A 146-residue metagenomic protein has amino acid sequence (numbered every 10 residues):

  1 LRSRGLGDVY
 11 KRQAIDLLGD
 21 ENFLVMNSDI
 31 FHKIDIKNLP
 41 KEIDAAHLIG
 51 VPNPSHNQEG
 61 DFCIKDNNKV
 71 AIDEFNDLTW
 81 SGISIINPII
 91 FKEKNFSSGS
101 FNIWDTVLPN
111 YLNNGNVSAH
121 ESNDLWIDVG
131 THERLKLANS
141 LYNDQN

Functional and structural regions predicted by a protein language model:
L1-Y10: Single conserved hydrophobic/aromatic residue that forms the stacking wall/gate of nucleotide- or nucleobase-binding
K11, Q58-C63, S81-S84: Adenylate-forming
K11-A14, D35-L39: A short acidic, amphipathic alpha-helical/loop segment
R12-N22: Active-site nucleotide-sugar/metal-binding loop of Leloir-type enzymes
A14, N27-D29, F62, N87: Residue-level signal for inorganic ion chemistry
D20, I43-D44: Short, high-confidence coil segments that cap the C-terminus of an alpha-helix and link into the following beta-strand
L24, F31, K37-K41, N53-H56 (+1 more regions): Catalytic-core segments of class I nucleotidyltransferases/pyrophosphorylases that form NMP-activated intermediates
H47-I64: Short beta-strand-to-loop element that shapes/binds the nucleotide-sugar donor at the catalytic cleft/hinge
